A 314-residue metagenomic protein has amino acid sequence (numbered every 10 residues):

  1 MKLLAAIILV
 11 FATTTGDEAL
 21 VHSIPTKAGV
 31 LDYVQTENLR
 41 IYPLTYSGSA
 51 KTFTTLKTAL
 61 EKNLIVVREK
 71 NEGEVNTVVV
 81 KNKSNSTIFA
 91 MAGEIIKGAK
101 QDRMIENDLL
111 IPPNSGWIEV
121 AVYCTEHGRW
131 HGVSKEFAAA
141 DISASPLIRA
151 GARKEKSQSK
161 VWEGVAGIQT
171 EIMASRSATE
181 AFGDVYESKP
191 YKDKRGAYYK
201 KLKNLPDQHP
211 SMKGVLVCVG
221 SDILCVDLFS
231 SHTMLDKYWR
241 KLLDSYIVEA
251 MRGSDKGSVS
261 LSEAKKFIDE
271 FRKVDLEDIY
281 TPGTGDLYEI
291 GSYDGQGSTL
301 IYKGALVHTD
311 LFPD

Functional and structural regions predicted by a protein language model:
L3-A12: Sec-dependent N-terminal signal peptides
G16-I88, G93-D314: Intrinsically disordered, low-complexity segments enriched in small/polar residues
